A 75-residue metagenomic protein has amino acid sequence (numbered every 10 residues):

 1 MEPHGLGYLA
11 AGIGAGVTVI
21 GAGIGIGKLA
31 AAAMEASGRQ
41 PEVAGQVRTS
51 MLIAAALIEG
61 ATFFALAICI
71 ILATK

Functional and structural regions predicted by a protein language model:
M1-K75: Hydrophobic, small-residue-rich transmembrane alpha-helices and their short perimembrane loops in multi-pass membrane
